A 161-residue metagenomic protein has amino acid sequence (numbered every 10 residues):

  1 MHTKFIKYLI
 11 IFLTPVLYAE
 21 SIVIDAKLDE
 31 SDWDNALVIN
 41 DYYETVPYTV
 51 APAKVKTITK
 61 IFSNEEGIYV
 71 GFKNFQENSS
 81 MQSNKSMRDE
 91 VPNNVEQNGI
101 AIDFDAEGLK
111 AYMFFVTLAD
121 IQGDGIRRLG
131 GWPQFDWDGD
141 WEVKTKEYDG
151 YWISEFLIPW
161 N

Functional and structural regions predicted by a protein language model:
H2-I11: Sec-dependent signal peptide recognition, specifically the positively charged N-region followed immediately by
I10-A19: Hydrophobic h-region of N-terminal signal peptides that target proteins for export in Gram-negative bacteria
Y18-N161: Structural preference for beta-rich elements and adjacent junctions enriched in aromatics
